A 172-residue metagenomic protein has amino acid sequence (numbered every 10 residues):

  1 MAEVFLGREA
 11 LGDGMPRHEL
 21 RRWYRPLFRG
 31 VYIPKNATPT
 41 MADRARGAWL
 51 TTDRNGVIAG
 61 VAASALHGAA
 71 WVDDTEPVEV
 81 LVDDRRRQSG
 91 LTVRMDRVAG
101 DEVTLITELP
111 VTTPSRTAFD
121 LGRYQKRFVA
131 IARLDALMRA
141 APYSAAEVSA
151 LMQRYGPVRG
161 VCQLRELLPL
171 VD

Functional and structural regions predicted by a protein language model:
M1-E166, L170: Short gly/ser-rich loop at a beta-strand->alpha-helix junction or flexible surface loop bordering the NTP-binding
